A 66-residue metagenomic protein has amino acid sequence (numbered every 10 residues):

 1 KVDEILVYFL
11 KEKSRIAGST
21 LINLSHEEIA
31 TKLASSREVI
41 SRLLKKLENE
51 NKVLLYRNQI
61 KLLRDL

Functional and structural regions predicted by a protein language model:
K1-K11: Short alpha-helical segments that sit at the start of domains
F9-L66: Phosphate-/nucleic-acid-contacting segments
